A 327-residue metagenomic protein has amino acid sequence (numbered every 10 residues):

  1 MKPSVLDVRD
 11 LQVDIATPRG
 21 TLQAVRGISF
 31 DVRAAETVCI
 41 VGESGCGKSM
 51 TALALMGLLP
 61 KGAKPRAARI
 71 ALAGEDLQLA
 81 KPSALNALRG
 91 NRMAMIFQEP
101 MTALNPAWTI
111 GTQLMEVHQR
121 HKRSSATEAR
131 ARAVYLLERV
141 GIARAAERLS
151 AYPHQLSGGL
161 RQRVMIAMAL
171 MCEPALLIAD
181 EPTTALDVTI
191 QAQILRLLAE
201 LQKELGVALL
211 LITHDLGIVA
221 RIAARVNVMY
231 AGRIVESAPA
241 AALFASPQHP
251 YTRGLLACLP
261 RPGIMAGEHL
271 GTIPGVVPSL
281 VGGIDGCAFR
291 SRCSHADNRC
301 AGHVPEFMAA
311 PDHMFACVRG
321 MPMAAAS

Functional and structural regions predicted by a protein language model:
P18, P239-S327: Charged, flexible cofactor/metal-binding loops and thiol motifs
G57, I178, P182, L186-E268: P-loop NTP-binding/switch modules centered on Walker-like glycine-rich loops
P65-D76: Conserved ABC transporter NBD signature motif
E75-D76, E116, E128-E147, L256-A257: Conserved ABC ATPase "signature" region
A151-L156, L160: Conserved ABC ATPase signature
M171-A175: A short, proline-enriched helix->beta-strand linker immediately N-terminal to the Walker B motif in ABC-type P-loop
